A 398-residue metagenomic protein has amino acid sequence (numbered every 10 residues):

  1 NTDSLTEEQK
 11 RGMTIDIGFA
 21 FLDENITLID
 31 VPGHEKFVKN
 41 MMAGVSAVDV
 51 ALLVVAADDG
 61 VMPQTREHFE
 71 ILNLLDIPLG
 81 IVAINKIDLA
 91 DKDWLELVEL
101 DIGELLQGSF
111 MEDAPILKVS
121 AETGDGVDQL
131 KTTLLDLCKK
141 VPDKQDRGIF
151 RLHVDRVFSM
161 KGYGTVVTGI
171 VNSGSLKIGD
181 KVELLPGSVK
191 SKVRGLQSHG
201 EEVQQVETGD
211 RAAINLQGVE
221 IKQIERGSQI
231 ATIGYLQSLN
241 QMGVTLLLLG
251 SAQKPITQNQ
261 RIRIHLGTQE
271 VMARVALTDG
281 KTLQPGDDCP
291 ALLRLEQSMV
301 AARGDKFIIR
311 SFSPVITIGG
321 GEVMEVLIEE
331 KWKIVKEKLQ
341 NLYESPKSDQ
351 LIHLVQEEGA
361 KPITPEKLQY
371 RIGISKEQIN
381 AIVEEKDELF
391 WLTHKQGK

Functional and structural regions predicted by a protein language model:
N1-K39, V48-L53: P-loop NTPase switch module centered on the Walker A-proximal segment
L5-E7, R11-M13, A20-F21, M42-G44 (+13 more regions): Replace "in large, NTP-powered and nucleic-acid-processing enzymes" with "in large, NTP-powered factors and other
K10, H34-E35, D58-M62, I77 (+8 more regions): Conserved nucleotide-binding/hydrolysis micro-motifs of P-loop NTPases
V31-K36, V45-L97: Conserved Switch II/interswitch segment of TRAFAC-class P-loop GTPases
A56-A57, I81-E96, L117-D125, Q217 (+3 more regions): G-domain G4 guanine-recognition motif of GTPases
I87, E104-A252: Conserved catalytic-core segments of large NTP-driven translation/proteostasis enzymes
A90-W94, V219-K398: C-terminal effector modules of nucleic-acid-centric enzymes and ribosome-associated factors
